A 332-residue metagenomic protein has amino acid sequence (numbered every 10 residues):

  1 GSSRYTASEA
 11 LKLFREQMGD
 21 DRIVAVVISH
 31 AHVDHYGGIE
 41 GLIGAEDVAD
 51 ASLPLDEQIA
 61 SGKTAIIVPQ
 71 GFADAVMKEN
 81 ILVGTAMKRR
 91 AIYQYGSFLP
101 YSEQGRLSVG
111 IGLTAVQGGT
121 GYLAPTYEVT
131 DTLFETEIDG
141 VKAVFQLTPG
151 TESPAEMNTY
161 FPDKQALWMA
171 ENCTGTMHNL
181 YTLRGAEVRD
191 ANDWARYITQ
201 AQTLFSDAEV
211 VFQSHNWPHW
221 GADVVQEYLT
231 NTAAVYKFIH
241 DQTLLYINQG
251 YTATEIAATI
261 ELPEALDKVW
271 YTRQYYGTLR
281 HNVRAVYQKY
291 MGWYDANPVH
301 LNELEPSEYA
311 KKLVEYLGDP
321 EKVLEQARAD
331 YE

Functional and structural regions predicted by a protein language model:
G1-R4, G121-T126, L133-E137, K142-Q249: Metallo-beta-lactamase
G1-V26, E79-N80, A329: Pre-active-site segment of Zn-dependent metallo-hydrolases
E16-D21, A45-S61, T199-E209, Q249-G250: Secondary-structure transition/capping motifs at alpha-helix termini and the adjoining loop/turn into the next element
I23-Y36: Metallo-beta-lactamase
V24-V27, T64-G71: Short internal beta-strands
H32-D34, F72, C173, W217: Catalytic metal-binding/acid-base residues of hydrolase active sites
Y36-V48: Metal-dependent catalytic neighborhoods of phosphoester/phosphodiester hydrolases
A65, A75, E79-A115, T203-V210 (+1 more regions): Accessory terminal helices/loops
